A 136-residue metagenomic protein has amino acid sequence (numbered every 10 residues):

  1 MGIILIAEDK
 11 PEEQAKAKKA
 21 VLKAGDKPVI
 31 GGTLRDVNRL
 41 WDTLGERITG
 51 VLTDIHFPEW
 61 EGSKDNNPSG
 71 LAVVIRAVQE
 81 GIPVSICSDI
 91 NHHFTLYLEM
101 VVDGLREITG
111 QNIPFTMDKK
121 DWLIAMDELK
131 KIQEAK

Functional and structural regions predicted by a protein language model:
G2-E12, A17-V21: Conserved acidic segment of CheY-like receiver
I3, K27, P83: Residues at the starts of beta-strands that form the adenosine-phosphate
I6-D9, G32, E80, S85-K136: Output/docking surface of receiver
P11, K18-K19, I30-G50, D54-E59: Acidic, metal-coordinating helix/loop segments flanking the phosphotransfer/catalytic sites of two-component signaling
V21-L22, A77: Hydrophobic alpha-helical packing residues
A24-G25, E80: Conserved dinucleotide-binding and phosphotransfer motif residues
L44-E46, R76-P83: Conserved phosphotransfer cores of two-component systems
V51-E80, N91: Conserved phosphotransfer microenvironments
